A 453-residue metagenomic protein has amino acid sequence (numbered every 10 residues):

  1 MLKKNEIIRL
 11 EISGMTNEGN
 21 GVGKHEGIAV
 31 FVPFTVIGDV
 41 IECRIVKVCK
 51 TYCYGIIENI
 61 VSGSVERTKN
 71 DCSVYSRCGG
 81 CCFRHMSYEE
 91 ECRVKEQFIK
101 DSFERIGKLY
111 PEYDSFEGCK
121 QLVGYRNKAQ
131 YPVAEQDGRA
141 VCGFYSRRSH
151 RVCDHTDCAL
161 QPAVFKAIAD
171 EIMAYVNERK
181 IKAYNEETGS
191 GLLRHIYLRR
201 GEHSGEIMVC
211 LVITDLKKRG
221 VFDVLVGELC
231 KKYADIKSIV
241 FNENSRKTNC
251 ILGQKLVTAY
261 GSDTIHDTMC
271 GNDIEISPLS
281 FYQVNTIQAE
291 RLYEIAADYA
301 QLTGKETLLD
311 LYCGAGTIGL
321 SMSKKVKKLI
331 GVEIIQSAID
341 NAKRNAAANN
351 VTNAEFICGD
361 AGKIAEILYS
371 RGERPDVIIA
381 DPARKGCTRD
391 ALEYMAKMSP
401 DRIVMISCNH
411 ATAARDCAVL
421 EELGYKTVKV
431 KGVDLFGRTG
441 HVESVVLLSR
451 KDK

Functional and structural regions predicted by a protein language model:
M1-V74, E355, G362-K363: Terminal RNA-binding accessory module
L2-R9, N17, K217-K453: Rossmann-like S-adenosyl-L-methionine
G21-E26, G143-S146, C210-V212, A342: Short, acidic/hydrophobic/Gly-rich beta-strand patch recurrent on exposed beta strands that often constitutes part
G38, Q161, N285: Short, conserved phosphate/pyrophosphate- and ester-handling motifs at nucleotide-, phospho-/glycolipid
E58-N70, S76-A183, H203: Extended interfacial segments that mediate partner engagement and assembly in macromolecular machines
D114-L122, E186, H195, R199 (+1 more regions): Short, solvent-exposed loop/turn elements at beta->coil junctions and helix N-caps that rim active or binding pockets
V152-L192, D215-V240: Internal alpha/beta scaffold segment
L198, G205-T214, D273-S277: Short, aliphatic-rich beta-strand segments
